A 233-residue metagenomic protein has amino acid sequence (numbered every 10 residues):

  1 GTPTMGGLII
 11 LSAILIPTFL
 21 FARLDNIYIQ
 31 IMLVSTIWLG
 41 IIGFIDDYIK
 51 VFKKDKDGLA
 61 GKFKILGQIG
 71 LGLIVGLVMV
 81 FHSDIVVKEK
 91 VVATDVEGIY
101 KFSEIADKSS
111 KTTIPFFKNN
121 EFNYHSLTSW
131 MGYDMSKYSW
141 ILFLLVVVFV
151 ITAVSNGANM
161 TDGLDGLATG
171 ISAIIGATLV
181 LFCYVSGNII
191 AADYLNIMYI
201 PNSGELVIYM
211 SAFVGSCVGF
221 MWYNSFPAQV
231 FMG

Functional and structural regions predicted by a protein language model:
G1-L11, F63-I69: Select subsegments of transmembrane alpha-helices in polytopic membrane proteins, especially boundary-proximal
P3-M5, K118-F149, S155: Individual transmembrane alpha-helix segments
G6, D47, Q68, D162 (+1 more regions): A residue-level signal for conserved active-site and pocket-lining positions in enzyme catalytic cores
I10-I41, I74-T112, W140-G233: Alpha-helical transmembrane segments
L39-K50: Alpha-helical transmembrane segments within multi-pass membrane transporters and channels
K50-A60: Membrane interface segments of multi-pass transport proteins and intramembrane proteases
L59-L71, D165-I171: Alpha-helical transmembrane segments and their helix-start/interface "positive-inside/aromatic belt" motifs in integral
V96-D134: Extracytosolic (periplasmic/ER-lumenal) interhelical loops and adjacent juxtamembrane/interface segments of multi-pass
